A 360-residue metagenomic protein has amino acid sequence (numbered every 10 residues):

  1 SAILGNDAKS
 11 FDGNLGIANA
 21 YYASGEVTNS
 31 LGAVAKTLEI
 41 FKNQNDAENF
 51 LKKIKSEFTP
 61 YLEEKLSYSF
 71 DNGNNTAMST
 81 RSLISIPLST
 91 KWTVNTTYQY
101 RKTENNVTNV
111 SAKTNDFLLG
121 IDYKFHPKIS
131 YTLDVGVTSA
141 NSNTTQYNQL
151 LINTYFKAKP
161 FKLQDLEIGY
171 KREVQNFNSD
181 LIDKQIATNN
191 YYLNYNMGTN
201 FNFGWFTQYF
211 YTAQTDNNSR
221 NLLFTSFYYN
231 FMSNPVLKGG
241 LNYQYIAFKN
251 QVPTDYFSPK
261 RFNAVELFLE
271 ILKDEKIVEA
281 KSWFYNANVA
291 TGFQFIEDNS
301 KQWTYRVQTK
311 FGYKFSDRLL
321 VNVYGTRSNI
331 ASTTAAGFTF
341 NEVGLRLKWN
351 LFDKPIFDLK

Functional and structural regions predicted by a protein language model:
S1-K360: Gram-negative and organellar
